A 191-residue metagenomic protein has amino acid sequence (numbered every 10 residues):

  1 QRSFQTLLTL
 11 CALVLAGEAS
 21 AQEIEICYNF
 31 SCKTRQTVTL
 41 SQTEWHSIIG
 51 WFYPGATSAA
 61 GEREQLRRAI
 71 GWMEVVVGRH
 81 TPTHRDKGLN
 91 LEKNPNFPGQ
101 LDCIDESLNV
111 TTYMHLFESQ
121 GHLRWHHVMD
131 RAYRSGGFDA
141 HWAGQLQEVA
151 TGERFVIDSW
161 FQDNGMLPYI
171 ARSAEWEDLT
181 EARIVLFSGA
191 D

Functional and structural regions predicted by a protein language model:
Q1-L8: Bacterial N-terminal signal peptides that target proteins for export
A16-E18: N-terminal signal peptide c-region/cleavage motif recognized by signal peptidases
S20-A59: N-terminal accessory/pre-domain segments preceding catalytic cores
T34-R35, F52-R63, E92-I104: Second-shell loop/turn segments in exported
I70-H126: Mid-length scaffold segments of soluble, non-membrane domains
H115-W176: Hydrophobic/aromatic-rich core segments of domains that either
D178-D191: Low-complexity, Gly/Ser/Thr/Pro-rich intrinsically disordered linker/tail segments
